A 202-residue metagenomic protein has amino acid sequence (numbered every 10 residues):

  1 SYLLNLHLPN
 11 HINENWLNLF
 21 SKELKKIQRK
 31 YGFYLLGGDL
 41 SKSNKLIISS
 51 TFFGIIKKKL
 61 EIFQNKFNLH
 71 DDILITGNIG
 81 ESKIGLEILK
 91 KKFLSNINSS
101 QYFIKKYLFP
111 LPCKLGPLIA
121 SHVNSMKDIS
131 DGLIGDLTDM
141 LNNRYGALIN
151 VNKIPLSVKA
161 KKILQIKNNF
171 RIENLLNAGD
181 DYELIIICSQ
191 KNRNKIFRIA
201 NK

Functional and structural regions predicted by a protein language model:
S1-K202: Helix-biased detector of long, well-ordered alpha-helical tracts
